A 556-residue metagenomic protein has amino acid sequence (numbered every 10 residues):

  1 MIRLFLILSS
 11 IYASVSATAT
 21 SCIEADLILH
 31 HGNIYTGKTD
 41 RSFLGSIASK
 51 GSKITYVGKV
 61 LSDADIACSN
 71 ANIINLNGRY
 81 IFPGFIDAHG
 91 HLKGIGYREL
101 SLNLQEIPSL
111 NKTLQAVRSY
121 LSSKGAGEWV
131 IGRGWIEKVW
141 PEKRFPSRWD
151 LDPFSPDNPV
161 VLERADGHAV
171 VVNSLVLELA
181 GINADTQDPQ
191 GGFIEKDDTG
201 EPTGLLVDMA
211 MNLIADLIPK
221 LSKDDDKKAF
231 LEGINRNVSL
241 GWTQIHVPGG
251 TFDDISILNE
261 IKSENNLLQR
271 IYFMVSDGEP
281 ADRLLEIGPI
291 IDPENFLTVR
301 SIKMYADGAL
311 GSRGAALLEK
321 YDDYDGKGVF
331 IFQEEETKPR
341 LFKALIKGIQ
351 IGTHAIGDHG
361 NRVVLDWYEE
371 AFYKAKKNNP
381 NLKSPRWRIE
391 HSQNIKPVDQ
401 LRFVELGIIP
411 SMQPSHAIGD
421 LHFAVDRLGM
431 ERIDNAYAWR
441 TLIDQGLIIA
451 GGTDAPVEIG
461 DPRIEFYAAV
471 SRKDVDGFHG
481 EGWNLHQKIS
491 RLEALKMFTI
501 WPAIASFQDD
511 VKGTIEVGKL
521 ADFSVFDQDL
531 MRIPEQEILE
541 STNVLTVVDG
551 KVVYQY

Functional and structural regions predicted by a protein language model:
M1-L8: Sec-dependent signal peptide recognition, specifically the positively charged N-region followed immediately by
Y12-S14: N-terminal signal peptide c-region/cleavage motif recognized by signal peptidases
T18-T20: Boundary of Sec targeting at the N-terminus
C22-H31, Y35, T39-E286, R300 (+6 more regions): Divalent metal-binding segments
F82-A88, E390-H391, A450-T453: Active-site neighborhood of phospho(di)ester-bond hydrolases with catalytic His/Asp-centered motifs
I261-N265, G288-L297, F403-E405: Acidic (Asp/Glu)-rich catalytic clusters
G278-R283, E390-D399: Short, conserved secondary-structure transition motifs
F342-Q350, H359-W387, P397-L401, E405-M531 (+3 more regions): His/Asp/Glu-enriched, well-ordered alpha-helical/loop segment that forms or immediately abuts the divalent-metal
